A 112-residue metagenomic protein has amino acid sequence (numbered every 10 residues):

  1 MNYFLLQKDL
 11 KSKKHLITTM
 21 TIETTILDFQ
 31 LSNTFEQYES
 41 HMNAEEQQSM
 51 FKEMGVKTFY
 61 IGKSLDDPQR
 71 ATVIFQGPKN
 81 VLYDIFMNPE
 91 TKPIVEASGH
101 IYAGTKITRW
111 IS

Functional and structural regions predicted by a protein language model:
N2-K92, A103-S112: Short S/T/G/P-rich N-terminal loop/turn motif that feeds into the first structured element of a domain
